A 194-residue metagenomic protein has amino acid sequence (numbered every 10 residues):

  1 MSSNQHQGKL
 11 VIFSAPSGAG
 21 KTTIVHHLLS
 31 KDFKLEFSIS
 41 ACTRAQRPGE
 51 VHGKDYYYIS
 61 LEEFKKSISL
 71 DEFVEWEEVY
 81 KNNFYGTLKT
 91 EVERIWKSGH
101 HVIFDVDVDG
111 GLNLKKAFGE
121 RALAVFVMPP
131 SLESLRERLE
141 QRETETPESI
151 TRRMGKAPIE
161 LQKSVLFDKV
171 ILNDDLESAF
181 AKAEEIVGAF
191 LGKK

Functional and structural regions predicted by a protein language model:
S2-N4, E137, Q141-E145, I159-K194: NTP-dependent small-molecule kinase module
H6-V11: Pre-Walker A (Motif I) flank of P-loop NTPase domains
S14-P16: P-loop (Walker A) phosphate-binding loop of NTP-binding proteins
K21: Conserved lysine of the Walker
I24-V25: Post-Walker A alpha-helix
S30-S38: Post-Walker A helix-loop "phosphate-sensing" segment adjacent to the P-loop in P-loop NTPases
C42-V102, D109-L112: ATP-dependent small-molecule kinase phosphotransfer cores that center on conserved nucleotide phosphate-binding segments
R44-G49, E72, W96-H101, D105-V108 (+2 more regions): A glycine- and Lys/Arg-enriched "phosphate-lid" helix/loop adjacent to the NTP-binding pocket of small-molecule kinases
